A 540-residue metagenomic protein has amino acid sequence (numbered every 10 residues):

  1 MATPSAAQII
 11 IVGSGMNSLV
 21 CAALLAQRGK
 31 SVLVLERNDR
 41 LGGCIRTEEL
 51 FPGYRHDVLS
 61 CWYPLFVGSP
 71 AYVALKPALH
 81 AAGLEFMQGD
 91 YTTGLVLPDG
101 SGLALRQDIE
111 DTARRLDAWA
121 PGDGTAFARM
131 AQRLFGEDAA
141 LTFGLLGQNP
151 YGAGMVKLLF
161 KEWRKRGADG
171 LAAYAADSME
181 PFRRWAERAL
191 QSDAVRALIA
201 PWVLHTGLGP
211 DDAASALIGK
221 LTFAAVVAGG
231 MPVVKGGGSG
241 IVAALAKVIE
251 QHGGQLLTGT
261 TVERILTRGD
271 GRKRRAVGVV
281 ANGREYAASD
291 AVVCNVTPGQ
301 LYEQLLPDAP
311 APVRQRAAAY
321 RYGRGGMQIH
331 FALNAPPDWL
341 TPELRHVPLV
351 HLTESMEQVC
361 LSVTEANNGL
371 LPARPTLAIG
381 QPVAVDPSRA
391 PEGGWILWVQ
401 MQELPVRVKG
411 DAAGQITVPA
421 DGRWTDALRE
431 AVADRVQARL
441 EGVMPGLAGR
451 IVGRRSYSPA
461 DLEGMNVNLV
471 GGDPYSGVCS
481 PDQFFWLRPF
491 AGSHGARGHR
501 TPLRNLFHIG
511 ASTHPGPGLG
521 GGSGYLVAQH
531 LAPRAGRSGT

Functional and structural regions predicted by a protein language model:
T3-Q148, V478: N-terminal glycine-rich phosphate/pyrophosphate-binding loop and immediately adjacent elements
S60, A511-A532: A conserved FAD-binding loop/helix module that cradles the flavin
P98-A213: Rossmann-like flavin
F160-A173, G209-A246: Helix-loop-beta segment of a Rossmann-like dinucleotide-binding subdomain
S192, R196-G209, P372-A378, Q437 (+1 more regions): A glycine-rich dinucleotide-binding beta-alpha-beta segment and adjacent secondary-structure elements that constitute
T222-A276: Helical element adjacent to the flavin cofactor pocket in flavoenzyme catalytic cores
T261-P391: Mid-domain catalytic core of redox enzymes that form a hydrophobic substrate pocket/lid adjacent to a catalytic redox
A335-L462: C-terminal segments that line or cap access tunnels to active or ligand-binding sites in enzymes and enzyme-associated
